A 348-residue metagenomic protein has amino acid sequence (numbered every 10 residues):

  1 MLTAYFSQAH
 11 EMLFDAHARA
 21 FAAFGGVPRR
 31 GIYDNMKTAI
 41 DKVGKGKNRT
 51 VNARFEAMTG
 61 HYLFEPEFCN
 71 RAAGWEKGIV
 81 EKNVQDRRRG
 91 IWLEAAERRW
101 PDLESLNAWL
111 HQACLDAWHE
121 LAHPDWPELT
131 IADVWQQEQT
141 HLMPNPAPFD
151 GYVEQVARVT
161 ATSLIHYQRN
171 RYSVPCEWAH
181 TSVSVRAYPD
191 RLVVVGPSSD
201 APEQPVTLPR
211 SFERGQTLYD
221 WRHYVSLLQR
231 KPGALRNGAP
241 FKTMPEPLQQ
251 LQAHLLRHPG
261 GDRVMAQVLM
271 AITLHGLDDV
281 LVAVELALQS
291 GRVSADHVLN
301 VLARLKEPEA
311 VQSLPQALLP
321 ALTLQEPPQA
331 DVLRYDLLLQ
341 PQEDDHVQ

Functional and structural regions predicted by a protein language model:
T3-R30, F212-L218: Active-site beta-loop-alpha junctions of metal-dependent nucleic acid enzymes, especially the RNase H-like/DDE
A20-R29, H61-E65, S199-D200: Secondary-structure transition/capping motifs at alpha-helix termini and the adjoining loop/turn into the next element
G26-K47: Acidic/histidine-rich, metal-coordinating catalytic segments
Y33-D34, K45-G46, F64-R89, D102-L106: RNase H-like two-metal-ion nuclease catalytic core shared by retroviral integrases and related mobile-element nucleases
K47-P66: Two-metal-ion acidic nuclease core segments, chiefly of the RNase H-like superfamily
V84-P189, S198: Active-site-proximal acidic segments at structured loop/helix or strand boundaries that coordinate catalytic metals
L192-Q348: Protein C-terminal end segments and domain termini
